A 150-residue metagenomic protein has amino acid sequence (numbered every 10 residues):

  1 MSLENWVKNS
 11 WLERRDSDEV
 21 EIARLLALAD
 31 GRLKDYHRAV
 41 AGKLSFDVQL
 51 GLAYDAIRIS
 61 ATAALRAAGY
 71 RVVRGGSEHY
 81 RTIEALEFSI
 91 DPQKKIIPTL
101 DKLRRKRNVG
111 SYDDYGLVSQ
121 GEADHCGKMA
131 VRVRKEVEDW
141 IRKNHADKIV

Functional and structural regions predicted by a protein language model:
M1-V150: Terminal alpha-helical segments
